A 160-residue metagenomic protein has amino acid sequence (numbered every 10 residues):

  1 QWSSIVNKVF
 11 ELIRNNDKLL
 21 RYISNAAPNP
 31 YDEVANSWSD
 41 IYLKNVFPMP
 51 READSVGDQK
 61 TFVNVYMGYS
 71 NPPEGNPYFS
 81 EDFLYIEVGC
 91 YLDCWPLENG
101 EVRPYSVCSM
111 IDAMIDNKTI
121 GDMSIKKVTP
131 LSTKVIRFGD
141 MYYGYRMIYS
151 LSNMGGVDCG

Functional and structural regions predicted by a protein language model:
Q1-N76: Small/polar-rich, solvent-exposed N-terminal microdomains that initiate assembly or binding
S4, K60, E81, V102 (+2 more regions): Short, well-structured alpha-helical interface segments that form or flank functional binding sites
V63, D82-I86, Y145-M147: Hydrophobic residues positioned within well-ordered beta-strands of beta-sheet architectures
M67-S70, G89-Y91, S132, S150-S152: Generic short beta-strand segments
P73-F79, F138-Y142: Short, solvent-exposed beta-strand/turn "edge" segments of beta-rich domains on protein surfaces
F79-P96: Short acidic, glycine/tyrosine-flanked loop/strand segments centered on an H-E-D-like triad
W95-R103: Short, flexible/disordered intra-domain loops and linkers
V102-G160: Acidic-leaning, charged glycine-interspersed low-complexity segments
